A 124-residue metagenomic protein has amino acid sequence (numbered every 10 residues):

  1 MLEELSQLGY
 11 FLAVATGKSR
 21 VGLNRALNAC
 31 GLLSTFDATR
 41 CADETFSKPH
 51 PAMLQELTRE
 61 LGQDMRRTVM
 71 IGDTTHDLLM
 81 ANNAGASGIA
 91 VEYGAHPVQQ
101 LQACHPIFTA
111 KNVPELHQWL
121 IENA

Functional and structural regions predicted by a protein language model:
M1-G9: Catalytic-core regions built around general acid/base machinery
Y10, A86, P106: Short phosphate-binding/catalytic loops that engage adenosine nucleotides
A13, S19-M70, T75-A84, V98-Q102: Substrate-recognition "cap/lid" segment bordering the active-site pocket of phosphatases
D43, E92-Y93: Short beta->alpha connector loops at strand-helix junctions that form conserved, small/polar/Pro-enriched
I71, I89-V91: The conserved SAM/SAH-binding core of class I Rossmann-like methyltransferase domains, concentrating on the hydrophobic
S87, G94-H96: Flexible glycine-rich beta->alpha loop in the catalytic core of nucleotide-sugar glycosyltransferases
F108-N112: Short acidic-hydrophobic, aromatic-tinged amphipathic segments that line or gate anion-handling sites
Q118-A124: Short amphipathic alpha-helix with an adjacent loop that forms part of the alpha/beta core around
